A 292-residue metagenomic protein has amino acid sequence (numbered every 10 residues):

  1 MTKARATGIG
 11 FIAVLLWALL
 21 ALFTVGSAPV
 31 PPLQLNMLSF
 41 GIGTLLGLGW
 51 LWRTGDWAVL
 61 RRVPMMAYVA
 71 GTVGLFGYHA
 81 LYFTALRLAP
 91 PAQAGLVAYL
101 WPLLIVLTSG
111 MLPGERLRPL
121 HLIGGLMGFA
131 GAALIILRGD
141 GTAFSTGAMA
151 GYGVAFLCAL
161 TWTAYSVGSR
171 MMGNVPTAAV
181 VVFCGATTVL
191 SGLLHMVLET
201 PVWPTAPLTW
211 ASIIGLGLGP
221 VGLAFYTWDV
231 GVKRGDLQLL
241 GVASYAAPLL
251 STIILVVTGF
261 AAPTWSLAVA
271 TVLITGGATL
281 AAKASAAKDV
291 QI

Functional and structural regions predicted by a protein language model:
M1-G43, L81, G125, A130 (+4 more regions): Glycine-/small-residue-enriched transmembrane alpha-helix faces in small-molecule transporters and effluxers
R5-A13, W57-L81, G125, M149-C158 (+2 more regions): Loop-to-transmembrane-helix transition segments
G8, L38, A94-L100, G168-T188 (+1 more regions): Helix-helix packing/entry segments at the starts of transmembrane helices
L16-A21, W52-A98, L134, L218-G235: Specific transmembrane alpha-helical segments of multi-pass solute transporters/efflux pumps, especially DMT/EamA
S27, L35, S39, A85 (+6 more regions): Hydrophobic/aromatic residues within transmembrane alpha-helices of multi-pass small-molecule transporters
P29-G77, P102-T108, L160-Y165, V181-L198 (+2 more regions): Transmembrane alpha-helices of multi-pass small-molecule transport proteins
I42, G47, L117-G139, C184 (+4 more regions): Hydrophobic transmembrane alpha-helices of multi-pass small-molecule transport proteins
G49-T54, W101-L126, L249-V269: C-terminal transmembrane-helix exit sites in multi-pass transporters
